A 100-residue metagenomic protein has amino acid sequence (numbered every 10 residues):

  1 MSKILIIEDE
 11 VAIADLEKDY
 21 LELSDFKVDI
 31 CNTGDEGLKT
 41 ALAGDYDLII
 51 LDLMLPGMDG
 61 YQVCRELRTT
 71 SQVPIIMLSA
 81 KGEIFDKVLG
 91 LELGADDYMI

Functional and structural regions predicted by a protein language model:
M1-I100: N-terminal/domain-start alpha-helical segments
